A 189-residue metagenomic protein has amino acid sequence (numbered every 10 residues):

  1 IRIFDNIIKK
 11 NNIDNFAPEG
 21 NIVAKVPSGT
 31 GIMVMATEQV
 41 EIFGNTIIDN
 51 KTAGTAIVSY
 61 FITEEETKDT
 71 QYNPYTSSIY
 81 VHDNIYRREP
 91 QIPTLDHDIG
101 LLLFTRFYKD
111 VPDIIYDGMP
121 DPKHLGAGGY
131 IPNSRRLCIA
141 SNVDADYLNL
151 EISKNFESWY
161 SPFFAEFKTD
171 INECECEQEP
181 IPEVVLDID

Functional and structural regions predicted by a protein language model:
I1, D14-G20, T30-M35, A53-S59 (+3 more regions): Glycine-rich beta-solenoid repeat tracts in large extracellular/virion proteins
G31-M33, E41, T46-I47: Long, well-ordered mid-to-C-terminal structural blocks that present hydrophobic/aromatic surfaces
T67: Acidic, glycine-rich calcium-binding repeat modules characteristic of RTX/beta-roll and related beta-solenoid repeat
V111, M119-D189: C-terminal functional modules
